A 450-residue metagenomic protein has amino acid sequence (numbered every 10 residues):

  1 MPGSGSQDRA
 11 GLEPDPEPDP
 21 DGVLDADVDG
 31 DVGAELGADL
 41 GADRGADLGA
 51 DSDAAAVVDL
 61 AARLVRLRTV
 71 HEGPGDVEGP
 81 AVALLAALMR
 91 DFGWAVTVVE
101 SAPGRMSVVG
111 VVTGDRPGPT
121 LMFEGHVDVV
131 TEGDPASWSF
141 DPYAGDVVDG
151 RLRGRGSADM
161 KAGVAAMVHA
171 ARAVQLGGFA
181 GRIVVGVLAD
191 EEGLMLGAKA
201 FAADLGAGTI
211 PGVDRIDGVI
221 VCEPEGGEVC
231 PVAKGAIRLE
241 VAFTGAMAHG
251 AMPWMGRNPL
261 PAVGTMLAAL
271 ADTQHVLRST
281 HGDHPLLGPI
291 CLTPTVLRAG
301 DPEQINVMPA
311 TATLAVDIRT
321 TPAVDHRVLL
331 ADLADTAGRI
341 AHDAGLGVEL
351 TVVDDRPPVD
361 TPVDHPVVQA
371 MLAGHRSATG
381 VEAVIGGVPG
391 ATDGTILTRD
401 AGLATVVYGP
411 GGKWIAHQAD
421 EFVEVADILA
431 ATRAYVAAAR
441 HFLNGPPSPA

Functional and structural regions predicted by a protein language model:
P2-G5, G11, D21, D25 (+6 more regions): Acidic/His- and Gly-rich active-site-bordering loop/insert found across diverse amide/peptide-bond hydrolases
P2-S4, D43, D47, D76 (+3 more regions): Metal-dependent amide/peptide-bond hydrolase catalytic core, centered on the "pita-bread" metallohydrolase fold
T97, P119-F123, G186, G218-I220 (+2 more regions): Hydrophobic/aromatic beta-strand patches that form the interior of the parallel beta-sheet core in alpha/beta enzyme
E124-G125, G186-L188, I220-E223, A242-T244 (+1 more regions): Short beta-strand segments
E132-V147, I216, P231-A242, V406: Acidic-glycine-rich active-site phosphate/pyrophosphate-binding loop
V148-G150, A170-V185, G212, L270-T280 (+2 more regions): Phosphate-handling active-site elements
L152-A165, R172, E191-E192, R257-L260 (+1 more regions): Short, conserved micro-motifs enriched in small and acidic residues
M160-R238: Acidic/histidine-rich catalytic neighborhood of metal-dependent amide-processing enzymes
